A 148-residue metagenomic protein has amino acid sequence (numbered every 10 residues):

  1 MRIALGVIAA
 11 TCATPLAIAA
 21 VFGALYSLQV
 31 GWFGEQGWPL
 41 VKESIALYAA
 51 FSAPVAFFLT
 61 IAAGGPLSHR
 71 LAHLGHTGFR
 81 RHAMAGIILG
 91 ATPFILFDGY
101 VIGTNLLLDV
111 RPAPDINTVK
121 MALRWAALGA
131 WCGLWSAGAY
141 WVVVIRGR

Functional and structural regions predicted by a protein language model:
M1-R148: Juxtamembrane/disordered regions of integral membrane proteins
